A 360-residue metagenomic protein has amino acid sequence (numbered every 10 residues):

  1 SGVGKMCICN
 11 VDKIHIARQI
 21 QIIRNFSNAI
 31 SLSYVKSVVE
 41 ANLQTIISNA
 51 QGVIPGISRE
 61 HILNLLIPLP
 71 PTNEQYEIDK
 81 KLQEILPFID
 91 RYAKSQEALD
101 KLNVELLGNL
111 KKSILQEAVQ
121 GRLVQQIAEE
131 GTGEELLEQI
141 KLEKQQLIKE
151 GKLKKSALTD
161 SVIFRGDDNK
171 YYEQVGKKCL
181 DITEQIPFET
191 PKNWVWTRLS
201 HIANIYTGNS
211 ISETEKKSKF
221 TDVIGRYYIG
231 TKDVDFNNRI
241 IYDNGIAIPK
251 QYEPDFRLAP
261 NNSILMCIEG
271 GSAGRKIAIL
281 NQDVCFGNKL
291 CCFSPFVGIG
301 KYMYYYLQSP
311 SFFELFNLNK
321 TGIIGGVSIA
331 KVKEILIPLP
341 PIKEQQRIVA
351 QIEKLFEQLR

Functional and structural regions predicted by a protein language model:
S1-G4, G270-G274: Short, charged beta-turn/beta-strand-edge "cap" motif at the junction between a beta-strand and an adjacent loop
K5, N10-V11, A17, K177-Q185 (+3 more regions): Sequence-specific dsDNA recognition surfaces
I14-Q21, Q51-T72, V284-C291, K301 (+1 more regions): A short glycine-rich beta-alpha junction/loop motif
N25, P68-T72, L82, D100-E105 (+6 more regions): Hydrophobic alpha-helical scaffolding
N25-F26, I30-Y34, L65-E74, V195-H201 (+5 more regions): Catalytic cores of nucleotide-enabled group-transfer and carboxylate-activating enzymes in metabolic and assembly-line
T72, Y76, F88-R91, S95-A98 (+8 more regions): Non-catalytic DNA-recognition/assembly elements of restriction-modification systems
V104, L110-T183: Extended, domain-scale alpha-helical bundle/helix-rich regions
L265-M266: Generic structural signal for buried aliphatic residues
